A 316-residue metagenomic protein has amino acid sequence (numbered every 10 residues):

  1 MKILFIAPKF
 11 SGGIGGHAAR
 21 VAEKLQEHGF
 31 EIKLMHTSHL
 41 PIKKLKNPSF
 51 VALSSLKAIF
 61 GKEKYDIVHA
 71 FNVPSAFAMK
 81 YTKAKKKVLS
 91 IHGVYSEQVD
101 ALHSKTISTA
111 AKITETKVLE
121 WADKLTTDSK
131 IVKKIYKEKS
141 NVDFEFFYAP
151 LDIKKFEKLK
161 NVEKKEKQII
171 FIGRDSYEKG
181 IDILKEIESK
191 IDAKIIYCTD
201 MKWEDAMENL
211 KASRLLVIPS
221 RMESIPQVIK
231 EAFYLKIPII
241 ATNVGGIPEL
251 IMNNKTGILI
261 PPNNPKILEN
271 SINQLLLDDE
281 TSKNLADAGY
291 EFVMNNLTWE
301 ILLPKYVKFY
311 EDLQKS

Functional and structural regions predicted by a protein language model:
A70-S75, I91: Short His-centered aromatic/hydrophobic patch
T106-L125: Membrane-proximal helix-turn-helix segments that form the acceptor-binding/catalytic region of lipid-linked
F146-E166: Acidic anion/phosphate-binding donor-loop and adjacent secondary structure in glycosyltransferase catalytic cores
E163-K179, K185-E188: Conserved donor-binding/catalytic core segment of Leloir-type glycosyltransferases
R221: Aromatic "clamp/platform" in nucleotide-sugar-dependent glycosyltransferases that forms part of the donor/acceptor
P238-A241: Short hydrophobic beta-strand element within catalytic cores of glycosyltransferases and related nucleotide-activated
N253-N254, I258-P265, Q274-E280: Conserved acidic donor-binding segment of nucleotide-sugar-dependent glycosyltransferases
Q274, T281-N296, L302-K308: A short, well-ordered alpha-helix in the C-terminal region of glycosyltransferases
